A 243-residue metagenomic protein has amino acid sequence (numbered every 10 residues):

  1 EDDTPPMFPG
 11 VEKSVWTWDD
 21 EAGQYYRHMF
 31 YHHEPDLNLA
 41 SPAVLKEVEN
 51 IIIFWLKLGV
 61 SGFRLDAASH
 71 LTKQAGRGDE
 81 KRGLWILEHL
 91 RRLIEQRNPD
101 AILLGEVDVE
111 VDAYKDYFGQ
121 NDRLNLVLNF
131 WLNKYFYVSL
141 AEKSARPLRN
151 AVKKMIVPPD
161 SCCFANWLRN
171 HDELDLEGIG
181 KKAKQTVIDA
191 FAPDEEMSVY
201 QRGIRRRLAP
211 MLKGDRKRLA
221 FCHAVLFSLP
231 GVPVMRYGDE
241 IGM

Functional and structural regions predicted by a protein language model:
E1-M243: Active-site and adjacent substrate-binding regions of carbohydrate-active enzymes
